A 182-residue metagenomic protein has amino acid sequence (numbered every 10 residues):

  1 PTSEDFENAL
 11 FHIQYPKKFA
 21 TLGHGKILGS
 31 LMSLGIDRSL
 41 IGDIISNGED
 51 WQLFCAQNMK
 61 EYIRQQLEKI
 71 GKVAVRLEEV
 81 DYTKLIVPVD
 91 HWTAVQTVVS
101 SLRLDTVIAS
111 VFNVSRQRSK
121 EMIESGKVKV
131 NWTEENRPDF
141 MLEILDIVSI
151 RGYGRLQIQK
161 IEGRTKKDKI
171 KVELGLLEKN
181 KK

Functional and structural regions predicted by a protein language model:
P1-D105, V111, E134, M141 (+1 more regions): Ferredoxin-like alpha/beta domains used as RNA- or RNAP-binding modules
S101-G152: Basic (Lys/Arg-enriched) interaction patch that binds polyanionic ligands
